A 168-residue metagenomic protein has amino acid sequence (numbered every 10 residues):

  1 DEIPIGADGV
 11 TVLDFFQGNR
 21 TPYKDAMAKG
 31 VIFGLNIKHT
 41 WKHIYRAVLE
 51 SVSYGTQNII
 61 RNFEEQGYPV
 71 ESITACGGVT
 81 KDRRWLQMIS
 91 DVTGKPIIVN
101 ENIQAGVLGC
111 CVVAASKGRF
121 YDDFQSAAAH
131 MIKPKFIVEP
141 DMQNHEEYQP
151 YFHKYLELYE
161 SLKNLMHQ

Functional and structural regions predicted by a protein language model:
D1-Q168: Glycine/Thr-rich phosphate-binding loops that ligate phosphate moieties of nucleotide and other phosphorylated ligands
